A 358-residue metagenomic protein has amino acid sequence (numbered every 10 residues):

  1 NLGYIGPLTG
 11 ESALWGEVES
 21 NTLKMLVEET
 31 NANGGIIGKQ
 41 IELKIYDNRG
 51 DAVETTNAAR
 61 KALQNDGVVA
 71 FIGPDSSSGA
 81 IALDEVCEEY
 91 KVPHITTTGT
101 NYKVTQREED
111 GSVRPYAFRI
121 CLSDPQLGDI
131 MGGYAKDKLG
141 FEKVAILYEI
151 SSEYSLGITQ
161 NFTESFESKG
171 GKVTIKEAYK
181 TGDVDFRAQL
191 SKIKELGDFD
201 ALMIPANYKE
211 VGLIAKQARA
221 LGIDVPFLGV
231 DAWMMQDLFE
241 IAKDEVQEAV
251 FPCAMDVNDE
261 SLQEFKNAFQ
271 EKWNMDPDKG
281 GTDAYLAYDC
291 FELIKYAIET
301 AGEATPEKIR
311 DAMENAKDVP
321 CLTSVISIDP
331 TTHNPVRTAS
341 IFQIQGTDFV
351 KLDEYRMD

Functional and structural regions predicted by a protein language model:
N1, E42, E142-K143, D200-A201: Residues that mark the start of a beta-strand
G3-K24, Y46-V53, D75-S76, L147-L156 (+1 more regions): Extracytoplasmic "Venus flytrap"
A13-K24, D129, S155-T163, D259 (+2 more regions): Short, surface-exposed alpha-helical segments at coil->helix boundaries
L14-N21, E29-R107, Y179-R187, L196 (+3 more regions): Beta-alpha junction/loop-to-helix N-cap segments that form part of ligand/metal-binding clefts
K24, E28-G35, R60-V68, D84-V92 (+7 more regions): Sec-exported extracytoplasmic/periplasmic mature domains
V68-E177, P226-F251: Extracytoplasmic ligand/sensor domains, especially the bilobed periplasmic-binding protein
A215-Y288, E299, Q345, F349-R356: Extracellular/periplasmic periplasmic-binding protein-like sensory domains
F269-A284, K295-D348: Segments of small-molecule ligand-sensing domains
